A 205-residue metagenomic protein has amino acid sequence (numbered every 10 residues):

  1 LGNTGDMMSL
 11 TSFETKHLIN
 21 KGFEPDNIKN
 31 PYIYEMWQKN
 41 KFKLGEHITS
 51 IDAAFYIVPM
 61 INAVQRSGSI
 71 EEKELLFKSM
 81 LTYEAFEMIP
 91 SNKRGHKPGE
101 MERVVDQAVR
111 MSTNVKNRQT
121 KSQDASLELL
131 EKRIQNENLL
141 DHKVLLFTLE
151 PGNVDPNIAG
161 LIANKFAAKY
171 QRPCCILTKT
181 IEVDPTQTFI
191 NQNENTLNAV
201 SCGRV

Functional and structural regions predicted by a protein language model:
L1-V205: Hydrophobic helix-and-loop "lid/oligomerization" segment in the mid-to-C-terminal part of catalytic domains
